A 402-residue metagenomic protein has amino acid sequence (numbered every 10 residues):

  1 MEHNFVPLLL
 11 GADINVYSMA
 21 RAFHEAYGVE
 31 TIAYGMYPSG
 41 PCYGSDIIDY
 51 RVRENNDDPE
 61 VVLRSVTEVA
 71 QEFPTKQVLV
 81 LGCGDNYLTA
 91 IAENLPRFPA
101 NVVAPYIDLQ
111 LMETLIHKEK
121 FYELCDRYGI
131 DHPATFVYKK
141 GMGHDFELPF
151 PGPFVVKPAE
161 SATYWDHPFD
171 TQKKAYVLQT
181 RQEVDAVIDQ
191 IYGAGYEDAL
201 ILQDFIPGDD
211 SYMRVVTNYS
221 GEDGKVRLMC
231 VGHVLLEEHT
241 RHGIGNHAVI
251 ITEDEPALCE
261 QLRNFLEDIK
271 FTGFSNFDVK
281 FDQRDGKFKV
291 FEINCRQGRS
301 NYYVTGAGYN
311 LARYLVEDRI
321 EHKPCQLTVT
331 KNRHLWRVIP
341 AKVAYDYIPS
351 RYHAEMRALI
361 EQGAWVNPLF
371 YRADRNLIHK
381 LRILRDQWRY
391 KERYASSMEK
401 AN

Functional and structural regions predicted by a protein language model:
M1-I107, G141-D145, D386-K400: ATP-binding N-terminal substructure of ATP-dependent carboxylate-amine bond-forming enzymes
T114-L200, E222-D223: Active-site nucleotide/adenylate-binding loops and adjacent lid/helix of ATP-dependent enzymes
L178-E238, E253-E260, F281, F288-K289: Phosphate-binding site of ATP-dependent enzymes
I201, F274-N276, C325-T330: Flexible, glycine/charged-enriched surface loops at secondary-structure junctions
L235-H239, G243-H247, N294-G308: Glycine-rich phosphate/pyrophosphate-binding beta-alpha loops
G243-I244, E253-F277: Oxyanion-binding "anion nests"
L266-Y302: Conserved metal-phosphate-binding beta-hairpin within the catalytic cores of diverse ATP-dependent phosphoryl-transfer
R313, E317-N402: Peripheral (often C-terminal) accessory segments that flank ATP-dependent C-N-forming ligase machineries
